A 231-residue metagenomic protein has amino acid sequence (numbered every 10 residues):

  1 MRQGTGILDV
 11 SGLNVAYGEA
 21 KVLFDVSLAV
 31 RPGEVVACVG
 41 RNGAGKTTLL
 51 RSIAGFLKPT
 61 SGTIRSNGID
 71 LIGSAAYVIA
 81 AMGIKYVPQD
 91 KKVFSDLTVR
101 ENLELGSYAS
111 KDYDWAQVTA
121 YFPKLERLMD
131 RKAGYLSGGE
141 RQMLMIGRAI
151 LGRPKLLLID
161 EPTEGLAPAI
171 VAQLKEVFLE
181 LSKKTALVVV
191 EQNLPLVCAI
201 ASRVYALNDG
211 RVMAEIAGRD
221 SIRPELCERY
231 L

Functional and structural regions predicted by a protein language model:
L8-V10, L23: Conserved structural motif at the start of ABC-family nucleotide-binding domains
V39-R41: The feature captures the beta-strand-to-loop junction immediately N-terminal to the Walker
A54: Helix-to-loop junction immediately C-terminal to a conserved catalytic motif
K58, D70-K91, W115, R127-D130 (+1 more regions): ABC ATPase NBD coupling module
G62-D70, M82, Y113-W115, A120 (+1 more regions): Conserved ABC transporter NBD signature motif
K132-L136, E140: Conserved ABC ATPase signature
A149-I150: ABC ATPase C-loop
R211-L231: Conserved beta-strand-loop-alpha-helix hinge in the C-terminal portion of ABC ATPase nucleotide-binding domains
